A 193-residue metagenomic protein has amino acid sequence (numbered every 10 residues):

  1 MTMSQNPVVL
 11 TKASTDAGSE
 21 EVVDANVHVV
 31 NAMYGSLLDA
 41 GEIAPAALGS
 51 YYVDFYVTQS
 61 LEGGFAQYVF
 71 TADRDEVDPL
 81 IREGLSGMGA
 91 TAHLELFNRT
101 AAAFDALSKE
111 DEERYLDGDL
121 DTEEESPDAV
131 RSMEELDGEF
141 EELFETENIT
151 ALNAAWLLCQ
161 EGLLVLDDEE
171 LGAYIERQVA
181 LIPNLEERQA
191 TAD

Functional and structural regions predicted by a protein language model:
T2-S60, F70-D78, G84-D193: Extended, alpha-helix-rich binding/interface surfaces that flank or overlap catalytic cores and mediate recognition
